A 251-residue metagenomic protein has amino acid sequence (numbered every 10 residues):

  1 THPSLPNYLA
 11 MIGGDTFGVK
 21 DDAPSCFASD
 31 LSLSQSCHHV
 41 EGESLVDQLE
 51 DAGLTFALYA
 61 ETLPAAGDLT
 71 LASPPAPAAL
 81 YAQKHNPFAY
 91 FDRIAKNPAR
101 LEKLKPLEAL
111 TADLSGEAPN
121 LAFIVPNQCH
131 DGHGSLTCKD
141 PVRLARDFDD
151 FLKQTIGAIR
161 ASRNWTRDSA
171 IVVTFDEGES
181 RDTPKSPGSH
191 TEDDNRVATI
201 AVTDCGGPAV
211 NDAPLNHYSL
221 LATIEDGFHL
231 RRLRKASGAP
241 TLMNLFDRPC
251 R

Functional and structural regions predicted by a protein language model:
T1-R251: N-terminal pro-sequences and low-complexity stem/linker regions of secreted or lumenal proteins
